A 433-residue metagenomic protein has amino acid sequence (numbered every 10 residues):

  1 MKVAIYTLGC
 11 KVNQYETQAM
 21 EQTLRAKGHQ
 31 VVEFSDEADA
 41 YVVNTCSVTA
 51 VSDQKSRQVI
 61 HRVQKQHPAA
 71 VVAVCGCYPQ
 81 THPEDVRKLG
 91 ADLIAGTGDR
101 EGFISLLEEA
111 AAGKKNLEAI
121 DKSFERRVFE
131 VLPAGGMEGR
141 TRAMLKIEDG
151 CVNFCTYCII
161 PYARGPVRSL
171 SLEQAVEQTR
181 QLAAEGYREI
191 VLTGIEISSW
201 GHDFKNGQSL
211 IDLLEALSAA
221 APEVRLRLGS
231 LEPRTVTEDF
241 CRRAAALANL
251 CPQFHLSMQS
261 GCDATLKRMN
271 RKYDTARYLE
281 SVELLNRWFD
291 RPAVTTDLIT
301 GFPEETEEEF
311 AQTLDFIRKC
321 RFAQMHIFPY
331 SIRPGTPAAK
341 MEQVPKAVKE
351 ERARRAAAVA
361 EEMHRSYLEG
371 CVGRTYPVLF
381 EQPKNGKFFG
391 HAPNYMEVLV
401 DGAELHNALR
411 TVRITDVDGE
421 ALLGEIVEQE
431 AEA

Functional and structural regions predicted by a protein language model:
M1-W200, D239, A244, F254 (+7 more regions): Proteins enriched for Cys/Gly/acidic motifs involved in redox and nucleic-acid/cofactor modification
T7, S230, M258-S260, F380 (+1 more regions): Flexible glycine-/small-residue-rich
S47-V48, R164-G165, F204-G207, K267-D274 (+1 more regions): Short glycine-enriched, charge-decorated loop/helix-capping segments at active-site entrances that position
V72-A73, T81, A184-E307: Conserved SAM/AdoMet-binding glycine-rich loop
E138-T141, C151-V152, L250, S260 (+5 more regions): Short flexible coil/turn linkers enriched for glycine and charged/polar residues that connect secondary-structure
C155, L192, L228, L256 (+6 more regions): Conserved, mostly hydrophobic/aromatic
E305, C320-F322: Contiguous mid-protein beta-loop-alpha structural module that forms a pocket-lining wall or clamp of enzyme active
I332, K340-A433: Terminal RNA-binding accessory module
